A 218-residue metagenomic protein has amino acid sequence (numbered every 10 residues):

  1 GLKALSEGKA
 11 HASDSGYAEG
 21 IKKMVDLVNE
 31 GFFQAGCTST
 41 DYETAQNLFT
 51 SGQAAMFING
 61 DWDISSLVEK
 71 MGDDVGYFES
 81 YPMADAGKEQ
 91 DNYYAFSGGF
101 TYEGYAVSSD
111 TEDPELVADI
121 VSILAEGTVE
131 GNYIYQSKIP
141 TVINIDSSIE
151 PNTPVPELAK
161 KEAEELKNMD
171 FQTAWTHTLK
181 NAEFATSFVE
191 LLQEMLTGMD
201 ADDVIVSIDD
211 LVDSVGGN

Functional and structural regions predicted by a protein language model:
G1-S6, I21, N29, Y94-S108 (+1 more regions): Periplasmic solute-binding protein
S6-C37: Glycine-centered hinge/linker elements that transmit conformational signals in sensory and ligand-binding systems
E19-G20, E112-L124, F184-S187, V204-S207: Short amphipathic alpha-helical coupling segments at ligand-binding clamshell hinges and other catalytic/signaling
E30, E69-S137: Extracytoplasmic/periplasmic substrate-recognition and gating elements
G36-T50: Short helix-initiation/N-cap motifs at beta->coil->alpha
Y42, N59-I64, E79-Y81, T101: Beta->alpha turn/N-cap motifs
S51-N59, D73: Alpha-to-beta junction loops
P140-S148, E157-G216: C-terminal capping/gating helix-and-loop segments adjacent to ligand/active sites or protein-protein/ligand interfaces
